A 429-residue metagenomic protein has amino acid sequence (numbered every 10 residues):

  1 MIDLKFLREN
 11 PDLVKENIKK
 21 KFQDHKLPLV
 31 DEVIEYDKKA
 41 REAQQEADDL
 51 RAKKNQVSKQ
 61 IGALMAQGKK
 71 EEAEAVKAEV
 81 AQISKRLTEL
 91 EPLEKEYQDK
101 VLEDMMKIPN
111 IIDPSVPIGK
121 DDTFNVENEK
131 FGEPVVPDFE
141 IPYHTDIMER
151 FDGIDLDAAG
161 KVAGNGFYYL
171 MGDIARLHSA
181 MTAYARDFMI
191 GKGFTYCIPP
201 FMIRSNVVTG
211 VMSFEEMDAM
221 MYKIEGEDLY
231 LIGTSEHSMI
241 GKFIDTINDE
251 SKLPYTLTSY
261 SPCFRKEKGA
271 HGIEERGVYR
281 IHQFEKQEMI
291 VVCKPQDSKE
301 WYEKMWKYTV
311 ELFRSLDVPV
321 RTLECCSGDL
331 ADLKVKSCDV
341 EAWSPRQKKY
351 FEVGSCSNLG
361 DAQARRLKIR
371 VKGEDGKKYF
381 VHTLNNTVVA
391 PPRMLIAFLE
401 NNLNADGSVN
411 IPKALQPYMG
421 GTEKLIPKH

Functional and structural regions predicted by a protein language model:
M1-P134, E149, G153: N-terminal alpha-helical targeting/anchoring segments
L27, K130-H429: TRNA-recognition modules of translation machinery and tRNA-sensing kinases, especially anticodon-binding
